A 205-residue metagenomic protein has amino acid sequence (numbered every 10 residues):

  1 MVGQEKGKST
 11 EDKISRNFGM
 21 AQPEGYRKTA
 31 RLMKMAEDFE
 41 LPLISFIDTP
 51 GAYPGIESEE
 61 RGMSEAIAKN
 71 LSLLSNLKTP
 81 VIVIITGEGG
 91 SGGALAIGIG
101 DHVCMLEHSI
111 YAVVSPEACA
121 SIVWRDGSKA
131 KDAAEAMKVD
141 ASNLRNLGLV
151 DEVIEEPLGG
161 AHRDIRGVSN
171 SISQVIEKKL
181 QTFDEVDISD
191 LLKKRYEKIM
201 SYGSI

Functional and structural regions predicted by a protein language model:
M1-V2, M105: Short hydrophobic-aromatic micro-motifs
V2-F46, S64-K69: Glycine-rich beta-alpha loop segments
G3, F18, R166, N170-I205: Intrinsically disordered, low-complexity segments enriched in small/flexible residues
K6, L158, S204: Residues that form or immediately flank small-molecule/cofactor binding pockets and catalytic motifs
I47-E177, E185: Conserved catalytic cores of soluble enzyme domains, especially glycine-rich substrate-binding beta-alpha loops
